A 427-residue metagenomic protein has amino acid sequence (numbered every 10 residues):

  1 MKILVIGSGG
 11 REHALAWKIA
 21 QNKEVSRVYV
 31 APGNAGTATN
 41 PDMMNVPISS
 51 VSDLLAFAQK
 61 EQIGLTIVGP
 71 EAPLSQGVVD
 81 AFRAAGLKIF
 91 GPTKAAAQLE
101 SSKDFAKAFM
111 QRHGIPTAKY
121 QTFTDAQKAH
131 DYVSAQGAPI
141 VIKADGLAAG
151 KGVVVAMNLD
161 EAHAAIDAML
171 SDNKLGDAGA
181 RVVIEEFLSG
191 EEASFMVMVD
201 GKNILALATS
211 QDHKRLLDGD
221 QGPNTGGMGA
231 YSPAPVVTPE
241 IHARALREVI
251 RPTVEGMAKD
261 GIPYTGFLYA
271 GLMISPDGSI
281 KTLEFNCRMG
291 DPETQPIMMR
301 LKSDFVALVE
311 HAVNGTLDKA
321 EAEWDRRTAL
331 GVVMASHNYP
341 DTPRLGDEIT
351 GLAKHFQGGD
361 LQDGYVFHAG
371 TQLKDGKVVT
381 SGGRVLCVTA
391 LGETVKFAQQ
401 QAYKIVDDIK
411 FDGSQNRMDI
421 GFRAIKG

Functional and structural regions predicted by a protein language model:
M1-K94: ATP-binding N-terminal substructure of ATP-dependent carboxylate-amine bond-forming enzymes
L4-V5, L99-V183, Q211, P235-R251: Active-site nucleotide/adenylate-binding loops and adjacent lid/helix of ATP-dependent enzymes
A20-Q21, G36-T39, F90, R112-G114 (+12 more regions): Solvent-exposed alpha-helices and their adjacent loops that cap or buttress functional pockets in soluble metabolic
A156-T294: Internal nucleotide-binding/catalytic subdomain
A245-L268, N286-L361: Active-site "cap" helix and flanking loop/linker of ATP-utilizing ligase/carboxylase catalytic domains
L345-C387: Generic long, charged, amphipathic alpha-helical segments
K374-D375, T380-G427: Generic C-terminus detector
